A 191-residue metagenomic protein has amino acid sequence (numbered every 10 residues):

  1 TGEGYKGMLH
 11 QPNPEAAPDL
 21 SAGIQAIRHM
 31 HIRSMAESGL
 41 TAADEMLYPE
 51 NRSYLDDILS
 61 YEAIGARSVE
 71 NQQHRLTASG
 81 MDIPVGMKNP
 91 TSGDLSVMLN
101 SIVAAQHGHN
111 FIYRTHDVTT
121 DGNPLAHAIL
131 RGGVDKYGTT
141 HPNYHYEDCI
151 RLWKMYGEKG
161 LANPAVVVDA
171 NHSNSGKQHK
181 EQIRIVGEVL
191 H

Functional and structural regions predicted by a protein language model:
G2-R151, H172-S173, K177-E188: Active-site-facing alpha/beta catalytic cores
K154-E158, V189-H191: Short amphipathic alpha-helices and their capping/turn segments at secondary-structure boundaries
V168: Conserved, mostly hydrophobic/aromatic
